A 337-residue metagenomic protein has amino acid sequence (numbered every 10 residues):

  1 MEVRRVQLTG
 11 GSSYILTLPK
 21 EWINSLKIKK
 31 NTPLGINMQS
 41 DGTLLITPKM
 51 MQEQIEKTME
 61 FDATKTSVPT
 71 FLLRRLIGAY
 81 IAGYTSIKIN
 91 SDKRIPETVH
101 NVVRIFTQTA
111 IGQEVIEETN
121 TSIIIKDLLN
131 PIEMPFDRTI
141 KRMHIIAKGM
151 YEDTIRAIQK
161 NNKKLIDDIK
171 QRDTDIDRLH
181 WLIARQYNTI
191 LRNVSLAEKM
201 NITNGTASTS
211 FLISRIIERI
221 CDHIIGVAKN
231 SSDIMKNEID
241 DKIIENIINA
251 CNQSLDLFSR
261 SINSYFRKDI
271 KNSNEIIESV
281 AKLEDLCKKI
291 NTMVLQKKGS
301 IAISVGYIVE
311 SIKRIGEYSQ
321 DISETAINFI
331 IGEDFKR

Functional and structural regions predicted by a protein language model:
E2-V6, G11-S13, T17-R337: Cytosolic, long alpha-helical scaffolding segments
